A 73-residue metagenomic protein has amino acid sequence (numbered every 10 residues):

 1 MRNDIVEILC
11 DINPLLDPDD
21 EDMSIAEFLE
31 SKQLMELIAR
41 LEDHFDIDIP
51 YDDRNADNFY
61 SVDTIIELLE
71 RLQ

Functional and structural regions predicted by a protein language model:
M1-D17, E67-L72: Thiotemplate assembly-line natural product biosynthesis machinery
E7-I8, D20-E21, L37-A39: N-terminal start-of-chain detector that recognizes signal peptides and the immediate post-cleavage beginning
C10-F28, F45-D53: Phosphopantetheine carrier-protein modules
E27-H44: Phosphopantetheine-attachment site and its flanking helix in carrier
I47-L72: C-terminal structural segments of small proteins and small subunits
